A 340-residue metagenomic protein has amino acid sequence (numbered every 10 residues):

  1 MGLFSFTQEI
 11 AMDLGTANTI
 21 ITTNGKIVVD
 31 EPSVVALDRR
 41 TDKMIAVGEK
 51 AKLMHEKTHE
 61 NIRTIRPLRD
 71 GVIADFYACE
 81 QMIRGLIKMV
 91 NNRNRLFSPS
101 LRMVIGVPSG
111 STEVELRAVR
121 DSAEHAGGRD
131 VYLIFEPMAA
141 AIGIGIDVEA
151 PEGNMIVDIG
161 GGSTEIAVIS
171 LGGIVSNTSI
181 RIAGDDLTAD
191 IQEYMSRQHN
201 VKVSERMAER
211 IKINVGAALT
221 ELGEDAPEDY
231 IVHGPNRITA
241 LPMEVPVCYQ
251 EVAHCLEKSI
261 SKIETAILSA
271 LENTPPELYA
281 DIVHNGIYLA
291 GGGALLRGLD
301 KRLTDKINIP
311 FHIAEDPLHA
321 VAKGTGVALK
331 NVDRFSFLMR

Functional and structural regions predicted by a protein language model:
M1-I159, A167-I287, A294-R340: Nucleotide/phosphate-binding catalytic cleft detector across ATP-hydrolyzing and phosphate-transferring enzymes
